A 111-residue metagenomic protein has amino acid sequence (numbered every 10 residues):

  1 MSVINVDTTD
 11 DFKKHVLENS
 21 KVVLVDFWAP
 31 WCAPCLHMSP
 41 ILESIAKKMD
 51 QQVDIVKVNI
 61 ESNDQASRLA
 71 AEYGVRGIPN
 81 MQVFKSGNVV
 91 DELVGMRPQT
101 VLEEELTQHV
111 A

Functional and structural regions predicted by a protein language model:
S2-I4, D54-V56, N88-L93: Structural signal for short hydrophobic segments within the conserved structured cores of catalytic domains across
I4-V23: A short beta-strand-turn-helix
N5-T8, F27, L42-A46, D50-A66: Thiol-based oxidoreductase modules, predominantly thioredoxin-like and allied folds used for disulfide exchange
D10-K13, D64, T100: Acidic phosphotransfer microenvironment of two-component signaling modules
F27-I41: Conserved redox-active cysteine motifs that mediate thiol-disulfide chemistry, especially di-cysteine Cys-X(1-2)-Cys
Q65-R76: Mid-chain, well-packed structural core segment of small domains
G77, Q82-A111: Non-catalytic, surface beta->alpha helical segment in thiol-disulfide oxidoreductase systems
